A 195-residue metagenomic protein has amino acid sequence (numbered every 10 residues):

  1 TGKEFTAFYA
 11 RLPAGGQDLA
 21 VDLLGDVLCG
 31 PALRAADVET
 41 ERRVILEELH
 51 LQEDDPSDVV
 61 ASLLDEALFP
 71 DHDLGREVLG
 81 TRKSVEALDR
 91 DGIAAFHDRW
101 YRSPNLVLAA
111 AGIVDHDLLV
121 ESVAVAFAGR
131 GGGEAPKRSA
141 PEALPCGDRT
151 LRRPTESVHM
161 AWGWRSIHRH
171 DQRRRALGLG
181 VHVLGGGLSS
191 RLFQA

Functional and structural regions predicted by a protein language model:
T1-A135, T150, T155-M160, S166-H168 (+3 more regions): Charge-rich, well-structured scaffold segments of protease-associated domains
R138-C146: Short proline/glycine- and acidic-rich turn/helix-capping motifs at secondary-structure junctions
